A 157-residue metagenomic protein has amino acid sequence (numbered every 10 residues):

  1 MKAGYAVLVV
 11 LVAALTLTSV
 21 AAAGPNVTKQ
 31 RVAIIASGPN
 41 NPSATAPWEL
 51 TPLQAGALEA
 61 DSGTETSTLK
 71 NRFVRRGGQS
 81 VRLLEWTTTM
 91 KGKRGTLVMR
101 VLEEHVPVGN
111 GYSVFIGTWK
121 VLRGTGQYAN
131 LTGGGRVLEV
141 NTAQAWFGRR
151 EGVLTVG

Functional and structural regions predicted by a protein language model:
M1-K2: N-terminal secretory signal peptides that target proteins for export/translocation
V7-T16: Bacterial N-terminal signal peptides
S19-A23: Sec/Tat signal peptide C-region and signal peptidase I cleavage site
G24-G157: Beta-strand-enriched cores of mature, soluble protein domains
